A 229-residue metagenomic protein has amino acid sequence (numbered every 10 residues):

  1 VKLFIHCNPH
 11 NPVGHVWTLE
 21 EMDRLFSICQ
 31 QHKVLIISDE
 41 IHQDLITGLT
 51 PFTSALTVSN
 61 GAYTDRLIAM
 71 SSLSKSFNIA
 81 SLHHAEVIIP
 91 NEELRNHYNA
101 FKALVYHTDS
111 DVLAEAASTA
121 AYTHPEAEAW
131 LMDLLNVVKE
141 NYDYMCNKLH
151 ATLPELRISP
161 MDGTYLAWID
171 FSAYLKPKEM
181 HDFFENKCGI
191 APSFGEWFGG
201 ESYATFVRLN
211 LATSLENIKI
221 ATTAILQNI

Functional and structural regions predicted by a protein language model:
V1, V34, L67, L156 (+1 more regions): Short, conserved active-site loop motifs that form the nucleotide-linked donor/cofactor pocket
V1-P51: Active-site phosphate-binding strand-loop segment of PLP-dependent enzymes
C29, L149, F184-E185: A generic structural signal for well-ordered alpha-helical segments
T57-K139, N147, N228-I229: Conserved core segment of the aminotransferase class I/II
I88, W168-D170, N210-A212: Short hydrophobic/aromatic beta-strand micro-patches that form the beta-sheet surface supporting nucleotide- or nucleic
T119, L135-C146, I158-F171: Conserved glycine-rich beta-strand-loop-beta hairpin in the small C-terminal domain of fold type I
F183-A191, G199-I229: PLP-dependent enzyme catalytic core of the Aspartate aminotransferase-like
